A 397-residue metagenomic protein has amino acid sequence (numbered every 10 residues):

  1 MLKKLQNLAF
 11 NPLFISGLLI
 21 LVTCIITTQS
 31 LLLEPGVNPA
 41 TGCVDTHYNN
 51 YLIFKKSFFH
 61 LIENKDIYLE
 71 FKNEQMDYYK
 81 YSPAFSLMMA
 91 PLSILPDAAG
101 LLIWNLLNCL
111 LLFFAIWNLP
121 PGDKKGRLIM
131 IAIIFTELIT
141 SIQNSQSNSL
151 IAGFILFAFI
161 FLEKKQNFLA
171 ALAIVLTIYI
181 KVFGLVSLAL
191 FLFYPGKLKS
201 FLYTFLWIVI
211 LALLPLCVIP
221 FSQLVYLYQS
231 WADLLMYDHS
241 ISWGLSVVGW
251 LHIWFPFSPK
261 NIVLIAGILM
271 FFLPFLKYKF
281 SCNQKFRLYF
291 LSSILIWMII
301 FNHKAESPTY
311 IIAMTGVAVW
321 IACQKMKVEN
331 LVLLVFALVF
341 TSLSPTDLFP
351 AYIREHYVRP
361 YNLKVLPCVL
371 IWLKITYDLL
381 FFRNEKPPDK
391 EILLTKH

Functional and structural regions predicted by a protein language model:
M1-L169, L192-S307, M314, E385 (+1 more regions): Primarily membrane-embedded glycan-assembly and transfer machineries that use lipid-linked glycans
L21, V175, L188, W320-A322 (+1 more regions): Hydrophobic alpha-helical segments of integral membrane proteins
S147-L156, V182-L185, T309-A318, V365-V369: Hydrophobic core segments of transmembrane alpha-helices in multi-pass, intramembrane catalytic enzymes
F168-L172, V335: The feature captures the transmembrane alpha-helix scaffold of multi-pass secondary transporters
I174-F191, F301-I312: Transmembrane helices and adjacent periplasmic/lumenal helix-loop junctions of polyprenol-phosphate-dependent
I321-H397: Aromatic-enriched
